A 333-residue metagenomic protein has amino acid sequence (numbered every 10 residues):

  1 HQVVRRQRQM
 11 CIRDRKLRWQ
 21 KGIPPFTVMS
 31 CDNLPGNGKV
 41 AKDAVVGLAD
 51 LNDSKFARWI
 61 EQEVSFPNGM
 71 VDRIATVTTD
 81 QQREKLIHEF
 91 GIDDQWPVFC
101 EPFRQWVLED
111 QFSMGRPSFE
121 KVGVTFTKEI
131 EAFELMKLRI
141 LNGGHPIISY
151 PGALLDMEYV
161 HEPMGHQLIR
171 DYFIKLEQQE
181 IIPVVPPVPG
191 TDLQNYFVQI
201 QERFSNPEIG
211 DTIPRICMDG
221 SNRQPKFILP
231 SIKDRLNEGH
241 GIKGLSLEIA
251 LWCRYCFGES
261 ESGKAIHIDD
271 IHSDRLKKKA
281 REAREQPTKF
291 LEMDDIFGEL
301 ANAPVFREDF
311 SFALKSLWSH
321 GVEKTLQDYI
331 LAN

Functional and structural regions predicted by a protein language model:
H1-R8, I12: Single conserved hydrophobic/aromatic residue that forms the stacking wall/gate of nucleotide- or nucleobase-binding
R15, G22-C31, P35-A41: Active-site histidine-anchored catalytic micro-motif
C31-G38, E61-D80: Short, conserved secondary-structure transition motifs
K42-L48, Q81-L86, M157: Short secondary-structure boundary/capping segments
N52-D72, H161-Q179: Catalytic or ion-translocation cores adjacent to nucleophile or general acid/base/metal-coordination motifs in diverse
H88-P189: A conserved active-site cap/scaffold subdomain adjacent to cofactor or substrate pockets
G152-D274: C-terminal catalytic subdomain
G244, E248-N333: C-terminal amphipathic alpha-helical interaction region
